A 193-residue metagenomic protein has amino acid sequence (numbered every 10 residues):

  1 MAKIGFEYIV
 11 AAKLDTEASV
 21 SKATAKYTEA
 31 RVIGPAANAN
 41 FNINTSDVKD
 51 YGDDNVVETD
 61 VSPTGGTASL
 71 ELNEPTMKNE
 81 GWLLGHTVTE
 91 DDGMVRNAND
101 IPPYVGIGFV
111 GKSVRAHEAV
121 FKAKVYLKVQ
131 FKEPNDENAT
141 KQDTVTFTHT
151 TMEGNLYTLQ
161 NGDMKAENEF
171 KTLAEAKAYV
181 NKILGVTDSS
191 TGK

Functional and structural regions predicted by a protein language model:
M1-N40, S189-K193: Polar/acidic, low-complexity leader/linker segments enriched in S/T/G and N/D
N38-N42, T64-R96, A123-P134: Generic detector of solvent-exposed, compositionally biased contiguous segments
N44-T59: Short, solvent-exposed beta-alpha or beta-beta edge segments that form flexible loop/patches at the rim of ligand
V56-E80, T146-L159: Oligomerization/assembly interface segments of phage tail-like spikes and tubes
D60-V61, R96-D100, R115, N138-T148: Exposed beta-sheet edge/beta-hairpin loop segments within beta-rich domains
L72-T76, G111-R115, Q130-E133, L156-Q160: Beta-strand elements of well-folded, non-transmembrane domains
T89-A119: Short, acidic/charged, Gly/Pro-enriched secondary-structure junctions
V129-K193: Mixed-charge, glycine-accented linear interaction segment located at domain edges/termini
